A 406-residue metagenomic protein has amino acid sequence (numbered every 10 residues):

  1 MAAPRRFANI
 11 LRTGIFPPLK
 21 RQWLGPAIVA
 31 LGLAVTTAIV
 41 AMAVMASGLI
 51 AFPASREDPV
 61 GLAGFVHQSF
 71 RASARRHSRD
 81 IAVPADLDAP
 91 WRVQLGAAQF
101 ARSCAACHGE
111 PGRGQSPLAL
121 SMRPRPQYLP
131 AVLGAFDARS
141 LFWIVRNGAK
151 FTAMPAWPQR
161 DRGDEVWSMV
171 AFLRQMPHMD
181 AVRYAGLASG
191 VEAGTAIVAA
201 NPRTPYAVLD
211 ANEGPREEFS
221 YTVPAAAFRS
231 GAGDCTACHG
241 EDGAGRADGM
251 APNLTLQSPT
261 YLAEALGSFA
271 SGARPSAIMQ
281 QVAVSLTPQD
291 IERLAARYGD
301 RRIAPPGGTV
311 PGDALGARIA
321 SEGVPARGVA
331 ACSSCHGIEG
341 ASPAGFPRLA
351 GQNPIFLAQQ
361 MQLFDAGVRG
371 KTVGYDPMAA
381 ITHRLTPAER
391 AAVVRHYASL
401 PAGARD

Functional and structural regions predicted by a protein language model:
M1: Acidic, glycine/polar-enriched metal-coordinating patches/loops that mediate binding to polyanionic ligands
P4-A98, A106, E110, P117-L118 (+6 more regions): Periplasmic c-type cytochrome electron-transfer domains
A97, A101-P124, K150-A153, M179-D180 (+6 more regions): Periplasmic/extracellular electron-transfer cofactor-ligation site, primarily the c-type cytochrome heme-c attachment
R123, Q257-Q280, T309, A350-Y375 (+1 more regions): Extended intrinsically disordered, low-complexity coil regions enriched in Ser, Thr, Gly, Ala and often Pro
Y128-P130: Soluble periplasmic/extracytoplasmic beta-strand elements of cell-envelope proteins
N147: Glycine-rich, acidic and aromatic/proline-enriched surface loops and short helix-turn segments that act as binding
L266, Q280-A283, A295, A317-A320 (+6 more regions): Generic hydrophobic alpha-helical scaffold/packing signal
Q359, L363, G370-D376, R384-D406: Long, contiguous C-terminal modules that act as interaction/assembly or targeting platforms
